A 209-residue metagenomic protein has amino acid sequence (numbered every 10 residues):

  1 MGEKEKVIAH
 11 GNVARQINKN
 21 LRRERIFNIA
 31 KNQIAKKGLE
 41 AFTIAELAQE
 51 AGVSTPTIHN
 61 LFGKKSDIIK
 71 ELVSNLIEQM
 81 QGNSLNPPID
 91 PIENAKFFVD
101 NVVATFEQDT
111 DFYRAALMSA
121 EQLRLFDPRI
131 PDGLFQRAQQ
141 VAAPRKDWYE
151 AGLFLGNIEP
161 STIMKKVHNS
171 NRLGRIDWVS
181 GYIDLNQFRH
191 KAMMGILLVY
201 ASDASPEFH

Functional and structural regions predicted by a protein language model:
M1-A9, A104, A143-D147, S170 (+2 more regions): C-terminal peripheral helix-coil segments that are non-catalytic and often amphipathic
M1-K37, I44-E50, D67: Basic, helix-initiating cap at the start of DNA-binding domains
I26-I34, L76, V102, F106: Short hydrophobic clusters on alpha-helical segments that form packing/core surfaces in small helical domains
K37-G38, H59-E71: HTH DNA-binding helix-turn interface
P56: Key DNA-contact positions within bacterial/archaeal DNA-binding proteins
S84-D111, I163-V167, R189: Hydrophobic alpha-helical connector segments
F106-P128, A143, I176: Amphipathic alpha-helical segments used for helix-helix packing
L125-L153, I158-R172, I176: Amphipathic alpha-helical packing segments from all-alpha helical-bundle domains
